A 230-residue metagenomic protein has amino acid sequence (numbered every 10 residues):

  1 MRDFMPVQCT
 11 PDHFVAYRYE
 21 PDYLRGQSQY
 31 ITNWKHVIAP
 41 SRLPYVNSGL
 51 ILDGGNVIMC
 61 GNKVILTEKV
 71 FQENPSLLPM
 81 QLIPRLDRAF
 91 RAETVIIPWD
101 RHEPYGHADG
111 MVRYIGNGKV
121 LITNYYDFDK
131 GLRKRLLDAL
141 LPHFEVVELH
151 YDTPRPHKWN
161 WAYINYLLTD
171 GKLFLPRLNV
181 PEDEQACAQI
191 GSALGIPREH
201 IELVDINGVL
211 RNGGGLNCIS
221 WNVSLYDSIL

Functional and structural regions predicted by a protein language model:
M1-L230: The feature marks the mature, well-folded catalytic cores of soluble enzymes
